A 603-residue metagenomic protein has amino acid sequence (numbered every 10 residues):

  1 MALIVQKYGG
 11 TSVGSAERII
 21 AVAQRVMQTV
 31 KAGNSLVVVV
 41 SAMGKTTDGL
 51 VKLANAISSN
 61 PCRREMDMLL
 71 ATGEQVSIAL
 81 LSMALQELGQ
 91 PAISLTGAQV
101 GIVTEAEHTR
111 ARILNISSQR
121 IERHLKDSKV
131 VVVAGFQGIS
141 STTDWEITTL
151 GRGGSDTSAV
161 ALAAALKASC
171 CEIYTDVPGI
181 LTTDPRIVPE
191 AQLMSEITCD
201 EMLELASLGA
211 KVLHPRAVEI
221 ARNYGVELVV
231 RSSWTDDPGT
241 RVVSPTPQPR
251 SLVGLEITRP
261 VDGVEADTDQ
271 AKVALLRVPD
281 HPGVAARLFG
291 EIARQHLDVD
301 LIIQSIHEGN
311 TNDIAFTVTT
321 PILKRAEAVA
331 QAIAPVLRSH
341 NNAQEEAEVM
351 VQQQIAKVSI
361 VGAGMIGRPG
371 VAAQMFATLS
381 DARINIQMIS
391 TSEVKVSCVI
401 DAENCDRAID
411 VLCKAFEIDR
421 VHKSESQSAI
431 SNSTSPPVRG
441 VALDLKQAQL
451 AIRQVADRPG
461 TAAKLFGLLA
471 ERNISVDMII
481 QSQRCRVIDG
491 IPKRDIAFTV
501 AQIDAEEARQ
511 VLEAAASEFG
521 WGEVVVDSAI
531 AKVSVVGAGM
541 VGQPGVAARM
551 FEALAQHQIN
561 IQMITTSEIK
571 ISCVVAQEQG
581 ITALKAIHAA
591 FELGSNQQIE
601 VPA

Functional and structural regions predicted by a protein language model:
M1-E219, A315-T317, A343, V399 (+3 more regions): Nucleotide/pyrophosphate-binding catalytic subdomain
M1-L3, A32-L36, M66, L88-Q99 (+23 more regions): Short coil/turn connectors at secondary-structure junctions
A42, A98, G138, D176-V177 (+5 more regions): Residue-level "edge-of-site" marker
I57, R241-A603: A conserved regulatory-domain signal marking ACT and ACT-like small-molecule sensing domains and adjacent regulatory
L80, A165, V212-L213, I220-E256: YjeF_N-associated NAD(P)HX repair module
F136, T175, A206-G209, R222 (+6 more regions): Short, structured patches in soluble enzyme cores that scaffold and shape functional sites
T142, T182-T183, R216, V229-R231 (+4 more regions): Short helix/loop capping segments that flank catalytic or ligand/cofactor-binding pockets
D200-W234, Q354, V358, A408-I409: Phosphate/diphosphate-binding loops
